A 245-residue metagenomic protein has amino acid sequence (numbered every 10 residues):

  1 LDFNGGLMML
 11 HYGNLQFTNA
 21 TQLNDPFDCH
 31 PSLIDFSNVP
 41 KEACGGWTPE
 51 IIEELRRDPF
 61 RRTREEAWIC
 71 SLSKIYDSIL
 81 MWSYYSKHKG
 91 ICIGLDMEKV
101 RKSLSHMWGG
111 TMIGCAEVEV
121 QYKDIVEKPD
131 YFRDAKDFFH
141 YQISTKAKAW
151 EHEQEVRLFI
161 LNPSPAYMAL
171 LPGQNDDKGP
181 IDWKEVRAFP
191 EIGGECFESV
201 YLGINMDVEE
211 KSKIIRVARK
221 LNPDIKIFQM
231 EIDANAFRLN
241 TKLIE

Functional and structural regions predicted by a protein language model:
L1-E245: Partner-binding and oligomerization surfaces adjacent to conserved cores of proteins that assemble macromolecular
